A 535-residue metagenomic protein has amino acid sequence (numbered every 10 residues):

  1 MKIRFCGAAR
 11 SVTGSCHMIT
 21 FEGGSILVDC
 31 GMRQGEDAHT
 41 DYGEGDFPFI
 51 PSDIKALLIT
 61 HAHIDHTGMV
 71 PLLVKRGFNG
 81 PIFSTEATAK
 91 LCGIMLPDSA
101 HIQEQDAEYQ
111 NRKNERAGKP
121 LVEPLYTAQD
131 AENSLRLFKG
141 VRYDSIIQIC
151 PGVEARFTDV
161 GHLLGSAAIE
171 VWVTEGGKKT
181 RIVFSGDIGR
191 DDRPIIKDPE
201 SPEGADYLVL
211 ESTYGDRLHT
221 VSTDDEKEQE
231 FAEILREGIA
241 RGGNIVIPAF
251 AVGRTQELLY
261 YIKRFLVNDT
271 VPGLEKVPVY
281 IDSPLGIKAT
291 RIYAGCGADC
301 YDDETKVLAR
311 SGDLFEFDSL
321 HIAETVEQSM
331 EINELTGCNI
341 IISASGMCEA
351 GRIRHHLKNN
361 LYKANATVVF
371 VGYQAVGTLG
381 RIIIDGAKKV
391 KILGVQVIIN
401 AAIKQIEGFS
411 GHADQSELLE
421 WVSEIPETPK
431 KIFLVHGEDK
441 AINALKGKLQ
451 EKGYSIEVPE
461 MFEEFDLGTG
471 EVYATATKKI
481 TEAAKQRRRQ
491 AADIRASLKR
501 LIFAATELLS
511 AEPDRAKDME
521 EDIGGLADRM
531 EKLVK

Functional and structural regions predicted by a protein language model:
M1-S52, N133-K197, E331-E334, I340 (+4 more regions): Core dinuclear metal-dependent hydrolase active-site scaffold
A8-A9, C30-R33, A87, L163 (+8 more regions): Active-site metal-binding loops of divalent metal-dependent hydrolases
A9-G14, F21-G80, S84-F138, I188-D198 (+2 more regions): Pre-active-site segment of Zn-dependent metallo-hydrolases
S99-L163, A298-L335: Metallo-beta-lactamase
Q103-E108, G297-S311, K391, Y473-A496: A polyampholytic, Gly/Pro-enriched intrinsically disordered region
A168, G189-D282, T367-G372, V390-P459: Cap/insert and terminal regions of metallo-dependent hydrolase folds
D224-E228, D318-Q328, M347-E349, I384-K389 (+1 more regions): A general structural motif
I234-T378, V390-K391, P426, N443 (+4 more regions): Hard-cation-handling environments
